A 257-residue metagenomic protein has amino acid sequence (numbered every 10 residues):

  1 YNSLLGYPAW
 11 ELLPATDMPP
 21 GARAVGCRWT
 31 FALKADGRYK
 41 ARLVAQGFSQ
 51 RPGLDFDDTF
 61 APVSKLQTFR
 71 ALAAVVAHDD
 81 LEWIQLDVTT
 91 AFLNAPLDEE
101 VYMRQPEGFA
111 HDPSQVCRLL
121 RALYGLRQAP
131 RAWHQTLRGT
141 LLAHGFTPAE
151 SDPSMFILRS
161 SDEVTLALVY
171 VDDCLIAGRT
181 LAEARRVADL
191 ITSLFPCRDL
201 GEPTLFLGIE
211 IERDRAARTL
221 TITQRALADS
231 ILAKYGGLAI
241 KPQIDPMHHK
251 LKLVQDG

Functional and structural regions predicted by a protein language model:
Y1-G257: Long, low-complexity, charge-biased intrinsically disordered regions
